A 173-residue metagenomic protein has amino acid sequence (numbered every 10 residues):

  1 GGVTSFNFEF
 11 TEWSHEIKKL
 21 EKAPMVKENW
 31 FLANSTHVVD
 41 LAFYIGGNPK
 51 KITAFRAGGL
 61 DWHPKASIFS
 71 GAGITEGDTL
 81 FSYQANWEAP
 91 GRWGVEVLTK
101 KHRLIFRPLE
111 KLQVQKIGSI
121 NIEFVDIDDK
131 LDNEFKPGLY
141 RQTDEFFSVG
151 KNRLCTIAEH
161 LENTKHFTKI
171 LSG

Functional and structural regions predicted by a protein language model:
G1-F55: Predominantly a Rossmann-like dinucleotide-binding segment in NAD(P)-dependent oxidoreductases
T4, G91-E96, Q115-I120, F124: A short, polar/proline- and glycine-enriched secondary-structure boundary/capping micro-motif
K18-K22, E123-V125, Q142: Short, basic/glycine-rich phosphate-binding loops at helix/coil junctions that contact nucleotide phosphates
V26-L32, D126-P137: A short glycine-threonine-serine/GTX helix/turn-capping micro-motif
A33-K111, T143-K151: Contiguous beta-strand/loop segments that form the cofactor/metal-binding neighborhood of enzyme cores
F106, K130-D144, C155-A158: Active-site loop of classical SDR/Rossmann-like NAD(P)-dependent oxidoreductases, centered on the catalytic Tyr-X3-Lys
K116-I117, I127-D129, D144-S148: An anion-binding loop in the catalytic cleft
D144-G173: C-terminal helix-rich "cap/oligomerization" subdomain common to oxidoreductases
